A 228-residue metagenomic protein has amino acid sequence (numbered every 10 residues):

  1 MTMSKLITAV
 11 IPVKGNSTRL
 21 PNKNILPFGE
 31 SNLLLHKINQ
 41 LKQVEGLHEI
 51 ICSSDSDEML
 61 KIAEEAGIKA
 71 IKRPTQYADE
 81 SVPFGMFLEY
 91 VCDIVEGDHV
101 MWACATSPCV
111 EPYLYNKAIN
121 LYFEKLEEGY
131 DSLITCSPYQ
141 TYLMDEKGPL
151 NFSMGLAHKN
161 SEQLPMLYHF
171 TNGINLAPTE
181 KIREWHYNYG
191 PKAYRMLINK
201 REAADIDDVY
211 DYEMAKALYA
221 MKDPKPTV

Functional and structural regions predicted by a protein language model:
T2, P83-M86, H169-V228: Conserved alpha/beta core of the MobA/IspD/sugar-nucleotide pyrophosphorylase nucleotidyltransferase superfamily
M3-S53: N-terminal glycine-rich phosphate-binding loop and ensuing alpha1 helix
L47, G97, E127-D131: Short, high-confidence coil segments that cap the C-terminus of an alpha-helix and link into the following beta-strand
S53-S54, I206: Short beta-strand scaffold positions
D57-M101, Y113-K117: Short phosphate-binding loop-to-helix
A103-A105: Active-site acidic Asp-centered loop
P108-K200: Conserved core of the sugar-phosphate nucleotidyltransferase
